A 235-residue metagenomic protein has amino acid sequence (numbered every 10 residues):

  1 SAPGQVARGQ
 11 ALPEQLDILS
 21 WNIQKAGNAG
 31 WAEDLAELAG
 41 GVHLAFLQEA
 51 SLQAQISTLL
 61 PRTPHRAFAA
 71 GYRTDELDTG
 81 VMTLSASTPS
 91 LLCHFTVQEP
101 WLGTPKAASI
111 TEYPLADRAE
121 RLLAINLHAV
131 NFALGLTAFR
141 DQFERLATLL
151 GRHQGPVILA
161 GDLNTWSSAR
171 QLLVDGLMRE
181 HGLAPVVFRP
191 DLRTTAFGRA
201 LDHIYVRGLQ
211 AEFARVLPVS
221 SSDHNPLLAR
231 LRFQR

Functional and structural regions predicted by a protein language model:
S1-P3, L44-R121, L217-P218: Structured beta-strand-rich core segments of catalytic domains in phosphoester-bond hydrolases
S1-R62, R73-D78, E144, Q234-R235: N-terminal, active-site-proximal structural segment of metallo-dependent hydrolase catalytic domains
S1-V6, T96, E112, L150-V157 (+1 more regions): Metal-dependent phosphoester-hydrolase catalytic domains
Q15-K25, C93, E120-N131: Active-site-proximal beta-strand elements of phosphoester/diester hydrolases
I23, A50, A129, G161-L163 (+1 more regions): Active-site metal-binding loops of divalent metal-dependent hydrolases
A45-E49, A67-A70, I158-D162, P185-R189: Active-site neighborhood of phospho(di)ester-bond hydrolases with catalytic His/Asp-centered motifs
C93-W101, H128-T137: Surface-exposed cleft-lining segments at the edges of enzyme active sites
F139-G155: A long, amphipathic alpha-helix that forms part of the scaffold/cap immediately adjacent to metal-dependent active
